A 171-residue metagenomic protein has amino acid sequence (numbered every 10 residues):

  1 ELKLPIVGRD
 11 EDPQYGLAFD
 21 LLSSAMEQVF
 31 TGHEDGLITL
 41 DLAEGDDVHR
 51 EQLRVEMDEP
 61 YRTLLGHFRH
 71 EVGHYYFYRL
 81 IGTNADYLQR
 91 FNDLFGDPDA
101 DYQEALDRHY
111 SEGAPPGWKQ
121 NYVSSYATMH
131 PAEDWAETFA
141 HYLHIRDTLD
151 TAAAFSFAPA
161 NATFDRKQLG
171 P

Functional and structural regions predicted by a protein language model:
E1-D47: Auxiliary, metal-adjacent structural segments of Zn-dependent hydrolase domains
K3, Y76-A85, A140-T148: Hydrophobic/aromatic-lined pockets within catalytic cores
L40-E51, E104-W118: Active-site-adjacent bridging/hinge elements
V48-F68: Short pre-active-site segment immediately N-terminal to the catalytic Zn-binding motif
E56-E59, W118-S124: Flexible glycine/proline-enriched surface loops and loop-helix/loop-strand junctions
R62-G82, A136: Active-site recognition of the HExxH zinc-binding catalytic motif
G66, R79-E112: Post-HEXXH active-site segment of zinc metalloproteases
A127-P171: Pan-zinc metallopeptidase signature
